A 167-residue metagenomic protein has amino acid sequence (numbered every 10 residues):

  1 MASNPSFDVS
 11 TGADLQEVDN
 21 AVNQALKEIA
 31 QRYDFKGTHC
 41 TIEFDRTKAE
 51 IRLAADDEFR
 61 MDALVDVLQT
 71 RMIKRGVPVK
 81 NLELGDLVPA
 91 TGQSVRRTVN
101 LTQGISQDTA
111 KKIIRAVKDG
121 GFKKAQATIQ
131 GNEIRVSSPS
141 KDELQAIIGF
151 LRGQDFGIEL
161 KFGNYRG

Functional and structural regions predicted by a protein language model:
M1-G37: N-terminal, positively charged regions that mediate nucleic acid binding
S3, F7, R96-G167: Positively charged, low-complexity, intrinsically disordered RNA-binding extensions
P5-T11, K48-A55, G92-L101: Short, hydrophobic beta-strand segments
D8, G12-N23, A55-V65, Q103-D108 (+1 more regions): Ordered, soluble secondary-structure elements with a strong preference for glycine-centered loop motifs and nearby
D19-D34, L68-Q69, S106-K118: Short amphipathic alpha-helix segments
K36-T47: Short edge beta-strands and adjacent turn/loop segments
D45-E58, Q130-S140: Short glycine/threonine-rich beta-strand-turn micro-motifs
R60-T98: Helix-adjacent hinge/juxtasegments
